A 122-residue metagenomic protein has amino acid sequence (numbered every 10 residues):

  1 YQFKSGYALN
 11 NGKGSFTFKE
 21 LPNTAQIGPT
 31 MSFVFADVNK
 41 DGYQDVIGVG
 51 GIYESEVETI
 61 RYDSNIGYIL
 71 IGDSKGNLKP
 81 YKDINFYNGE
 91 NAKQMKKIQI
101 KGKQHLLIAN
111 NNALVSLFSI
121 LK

Functional and structural regions predicted by a protein language model:
Y1-K122: Beta-propeller-forming repeat regions
